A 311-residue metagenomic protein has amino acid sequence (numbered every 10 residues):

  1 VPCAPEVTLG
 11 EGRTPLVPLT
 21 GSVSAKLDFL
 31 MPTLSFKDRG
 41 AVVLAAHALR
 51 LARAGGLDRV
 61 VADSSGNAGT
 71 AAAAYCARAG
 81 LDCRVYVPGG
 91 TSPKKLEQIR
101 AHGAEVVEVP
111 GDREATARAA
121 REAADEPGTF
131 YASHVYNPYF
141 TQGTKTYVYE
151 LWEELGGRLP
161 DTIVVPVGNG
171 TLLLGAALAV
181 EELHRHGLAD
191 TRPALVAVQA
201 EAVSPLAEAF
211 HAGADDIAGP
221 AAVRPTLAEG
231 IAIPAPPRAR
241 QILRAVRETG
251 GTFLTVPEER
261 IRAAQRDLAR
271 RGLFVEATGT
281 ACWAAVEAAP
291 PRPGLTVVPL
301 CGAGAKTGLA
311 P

Functional and structural regions predicted by a protein language model:
V1-P311: PLP-dependent amino-acid enzyme catalytic core
